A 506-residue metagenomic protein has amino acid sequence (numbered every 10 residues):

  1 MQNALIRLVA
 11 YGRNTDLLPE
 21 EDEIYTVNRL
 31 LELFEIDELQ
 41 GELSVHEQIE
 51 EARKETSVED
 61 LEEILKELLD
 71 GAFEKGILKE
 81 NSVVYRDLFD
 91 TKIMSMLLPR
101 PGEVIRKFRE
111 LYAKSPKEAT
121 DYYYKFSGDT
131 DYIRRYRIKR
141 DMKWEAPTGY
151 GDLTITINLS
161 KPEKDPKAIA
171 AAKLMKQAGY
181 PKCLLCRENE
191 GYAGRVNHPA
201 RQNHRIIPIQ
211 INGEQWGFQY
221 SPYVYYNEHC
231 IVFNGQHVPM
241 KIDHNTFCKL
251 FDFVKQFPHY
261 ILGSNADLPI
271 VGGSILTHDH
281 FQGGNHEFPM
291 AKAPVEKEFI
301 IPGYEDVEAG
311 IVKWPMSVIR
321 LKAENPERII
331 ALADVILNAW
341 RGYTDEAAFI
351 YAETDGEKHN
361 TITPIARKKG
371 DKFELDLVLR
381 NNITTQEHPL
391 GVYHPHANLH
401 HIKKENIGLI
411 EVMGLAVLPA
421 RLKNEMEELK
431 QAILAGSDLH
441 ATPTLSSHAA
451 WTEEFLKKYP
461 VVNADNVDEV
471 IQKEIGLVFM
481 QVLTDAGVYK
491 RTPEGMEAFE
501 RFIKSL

Functional and structural regions predicted by a protein language model:
M1-V232, Q236-P239, K313-P315, I329-A333 (+2 more regions): Active-site microenvironments that recognize anionic phosphate/pyrophosphate groups
N203-R205, H237-L262: Helical scaffold of the NTase/Pol beta-like nucleotidyltransferase catalytic core
N245, V254-T277, G283-L337, R341-T344: Catalytic or ion-translocation cores adjacent to nucleophile or general acid/base/metal-coordination motifs in diverse
